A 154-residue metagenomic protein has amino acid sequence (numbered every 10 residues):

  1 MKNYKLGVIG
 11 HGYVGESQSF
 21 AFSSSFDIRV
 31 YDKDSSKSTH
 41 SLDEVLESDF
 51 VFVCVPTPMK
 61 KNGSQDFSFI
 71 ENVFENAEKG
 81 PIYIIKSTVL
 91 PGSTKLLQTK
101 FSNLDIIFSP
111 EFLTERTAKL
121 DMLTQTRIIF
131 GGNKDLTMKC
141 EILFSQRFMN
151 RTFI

Functional and structural regions predicted by a protein language model:
M1-L46: NAD(P)+-binding Rossmann beta1-loop-alpha1 motif at the extreme N-terminus of oxidoreductases
S25, Q98-I107, K119-I154: Internal alpha-helical scaffold of NAD(P)-dependent oxidoreductase catalytic cores
F26-I28, S35-E44, V51, N103-L104 (+1 more regions): Active-site regions of enzymes building and remodeling cell-envelope glycoconjugates
S38-S41, E115-K119, M138-K139: Short, charged, surface-exposed secondary-structure boundary motifs
L46-E47, K79, Q125: Alpha-helix C-terminal capping/helix-to-coil transition sites in glycosyltransferase folds
F50, M59-A118: Rossmann-like NAD(P)(H) cofactor-binding subdomain of soluble oxidoreductases
F50-C54, I129: Structural motif
